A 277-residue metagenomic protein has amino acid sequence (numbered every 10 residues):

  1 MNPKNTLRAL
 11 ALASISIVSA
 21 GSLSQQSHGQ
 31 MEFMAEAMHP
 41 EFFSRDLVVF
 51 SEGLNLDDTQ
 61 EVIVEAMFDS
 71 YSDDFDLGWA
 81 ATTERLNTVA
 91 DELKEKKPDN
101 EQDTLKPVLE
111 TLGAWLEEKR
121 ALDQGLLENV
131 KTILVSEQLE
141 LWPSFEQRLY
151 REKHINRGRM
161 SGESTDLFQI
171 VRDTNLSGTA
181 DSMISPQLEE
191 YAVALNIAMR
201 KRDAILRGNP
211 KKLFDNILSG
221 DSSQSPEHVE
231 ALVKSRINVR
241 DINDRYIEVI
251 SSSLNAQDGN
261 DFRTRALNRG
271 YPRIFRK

Functional and structural regions predicted by a protein language model:
M1-A11: Bacterial N-terminal signal peptides that target proteins for export
N2, V18-G21, E65: Compositionally biased, intrinsically disordered low-complexity segments
L10-A20: Bacterial N-terminal signal peptides
L23-K277: Charge-rich (acidic/polar
